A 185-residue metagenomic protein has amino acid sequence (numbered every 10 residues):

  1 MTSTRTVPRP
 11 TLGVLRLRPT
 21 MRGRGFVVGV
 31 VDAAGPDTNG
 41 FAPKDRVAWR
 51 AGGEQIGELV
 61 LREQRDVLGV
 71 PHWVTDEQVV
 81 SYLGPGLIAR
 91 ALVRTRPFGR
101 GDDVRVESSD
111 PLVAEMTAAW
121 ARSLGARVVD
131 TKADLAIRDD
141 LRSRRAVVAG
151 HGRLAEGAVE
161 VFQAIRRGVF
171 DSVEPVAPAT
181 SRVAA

Functional and structural regions predicted by a protein language model:
T4-P10, H151-A185: C-terminal hydrophobic helical "lid"/dimerization subdomain of Rossmann-like NAD(P)H-dependent oxidoreductases
T6-E54, S108, K132: Glycine-rich beta-strand-centered segment in the early N-terminal region that forms part of a ligand/cofactor-binding
R24, V28, Y82-G86, A114 (+1 more regions): Short alpha-helical patches at coil-to-helix transitions and adjacent helical residues in well-structured domains
V28, G86-A89, A158-V161: A general structural signal for well-ordered alpha-helical segments in protein cores
V47-S109: NAD(P)H dinucleotide-binding glycine-rich loop of Rossmann-like/cofactor-binding domains, especially the beta1-alpha1
L83-R142: Mid-domain Rossmann-like dinucleotide-binding core that forms the NAD(H)/NADP(H) cofactor-binding site
R122-S123, R127, T131-K132, R142-G152 (+2 more regions): NAD(P)H/NAD(P)+-dependent Rossmann-fold oxidoreductase cores
